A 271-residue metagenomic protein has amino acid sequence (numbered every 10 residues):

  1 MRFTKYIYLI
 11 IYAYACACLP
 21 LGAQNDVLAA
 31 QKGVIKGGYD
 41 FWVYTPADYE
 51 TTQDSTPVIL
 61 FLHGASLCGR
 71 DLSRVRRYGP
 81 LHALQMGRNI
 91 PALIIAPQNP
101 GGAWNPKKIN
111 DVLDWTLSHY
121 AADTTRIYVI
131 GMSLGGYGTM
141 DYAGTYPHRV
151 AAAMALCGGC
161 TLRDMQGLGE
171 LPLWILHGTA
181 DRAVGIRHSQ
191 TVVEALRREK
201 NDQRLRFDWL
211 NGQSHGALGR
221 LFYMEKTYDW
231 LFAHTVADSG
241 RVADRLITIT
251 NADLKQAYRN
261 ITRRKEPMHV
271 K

Functional and structural regions predicted by a protein language model:
L21-V58, Y137, Y142, M154 (+3 more regions): A domain-start/cap signature at the N-terminus of enzymes
D48-D54, G102-S133: Gly/Ser-rich "nucleophile elbow"/oxyanion-hole loop immediately N-terminal to the catalytic nucleophile in hydrolases
S55-V58, L62-N110: Active-site machinery of serine-nucleophile hydrolases
S73-V75, G185-A195: Short alpha-helix in the alpha/beta-hydrolase fold that links the catalytic acid
T116-H119, T125-G169: Primarily recognizes the serine-hydrolase "nucleophile elbow" in alpha/beta-hydrolase and SGNH/GDSL folds
W174-H177, D181: Short beta-strand/loop motif that positions the catalytic acidic residue of the alpha/beta-hydrolase fold
L196-A217: Catalytic histidine neighborhood in serine/cysteine hydrolases with alpha/beta-hydrolase-type architecture
L218-D229: Post-His helix in hydrolase/transferase enzymes
